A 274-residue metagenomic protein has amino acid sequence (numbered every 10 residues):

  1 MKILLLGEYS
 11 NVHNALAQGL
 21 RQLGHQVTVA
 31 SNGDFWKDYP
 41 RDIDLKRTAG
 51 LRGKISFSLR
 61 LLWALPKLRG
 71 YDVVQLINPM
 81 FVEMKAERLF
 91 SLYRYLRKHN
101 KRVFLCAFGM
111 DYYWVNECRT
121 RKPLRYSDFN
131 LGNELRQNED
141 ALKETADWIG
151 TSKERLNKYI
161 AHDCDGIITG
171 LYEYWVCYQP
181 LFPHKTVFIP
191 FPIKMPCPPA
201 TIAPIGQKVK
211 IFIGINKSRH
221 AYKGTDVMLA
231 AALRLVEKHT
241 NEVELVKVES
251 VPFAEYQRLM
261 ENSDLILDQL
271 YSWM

Functional and structural regions predicted by a protein language model:
M1-I43, K98-R102, G166: N-terminal subdomain of nucleotide-sugar transferases
K2-L6, L65-R88, R102-C106, I266: Short N-terminal targeting/anchoring amphipathic segment
Y39-D42, L105-G150, S218: Acceptor-binding helix/loop patch of EC 2.4 sugar-transfer enzymes, predominantly nucleotide-sugar-dependent
L68-R69, S91-K98, D128-G166: Membrane-proximal helix-turn-helix segments that form the acceptor-binding/catalytic region of lipid-linked
W114-V115, T145-T186, A230: A short, active-site helix/loop in glycosyltransferases that binds the activated sugar's phosphate group
V187-K223, L229-A232: Conserved donor-binding/catalytic core segment of Leloir-type glycosyltransferases
F253-N262: Short acidic alpha-helix that forms the nucleotide-activated donor recognition element in Leloir-type transferases
E261-W273: Acidic donor-binding loop of glycosyltransferase active sites
